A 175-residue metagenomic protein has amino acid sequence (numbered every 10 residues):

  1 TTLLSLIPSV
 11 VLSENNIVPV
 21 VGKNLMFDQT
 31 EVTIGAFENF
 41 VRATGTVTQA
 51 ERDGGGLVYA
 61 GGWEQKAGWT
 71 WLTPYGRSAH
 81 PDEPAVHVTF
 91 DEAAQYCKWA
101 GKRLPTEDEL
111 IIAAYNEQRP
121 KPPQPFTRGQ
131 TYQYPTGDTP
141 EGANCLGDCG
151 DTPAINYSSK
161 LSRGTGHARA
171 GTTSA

Functional and structural regions predicted by a protein language model:
T1-T73, F90-D91, E117-P120: Short, compositionally biased
V47, V58, Q65-V86, F90-A175: Functional-site microenvironments in short loops/helix caps that host divalent-cation chemistry
